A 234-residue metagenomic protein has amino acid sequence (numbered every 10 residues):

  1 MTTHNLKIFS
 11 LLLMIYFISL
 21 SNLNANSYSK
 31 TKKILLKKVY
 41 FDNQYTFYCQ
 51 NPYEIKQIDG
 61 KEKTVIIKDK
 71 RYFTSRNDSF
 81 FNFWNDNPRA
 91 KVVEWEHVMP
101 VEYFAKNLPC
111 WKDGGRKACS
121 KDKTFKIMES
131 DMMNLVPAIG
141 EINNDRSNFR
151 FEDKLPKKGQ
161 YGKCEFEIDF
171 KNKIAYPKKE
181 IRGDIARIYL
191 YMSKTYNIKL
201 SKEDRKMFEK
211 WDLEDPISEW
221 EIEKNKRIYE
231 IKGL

Functional and structural regions predicted by a protein language model:
T2-N24: Classical Sec-dependent N-terminal signal peptides that target proteins to the secretory pathway
L11-Y16, L35, F47, E54-K56 (+6 more regions): Residue-level detector of solvent-exposed, low-hydrophobicity positions
L20-S21, K32, Q44, Q57 (+5 more regions): Generic alpha-helical secondary structure signal
N24-K91, F208, I228: Aromatic-lined ligand-binding clefts that engage carbohydrates, nucleic acids, or primary amines
N82-L234: Domain-level detector of nuclease and nuclease-like folds in predominantly extracellular/periplasmic contexts
